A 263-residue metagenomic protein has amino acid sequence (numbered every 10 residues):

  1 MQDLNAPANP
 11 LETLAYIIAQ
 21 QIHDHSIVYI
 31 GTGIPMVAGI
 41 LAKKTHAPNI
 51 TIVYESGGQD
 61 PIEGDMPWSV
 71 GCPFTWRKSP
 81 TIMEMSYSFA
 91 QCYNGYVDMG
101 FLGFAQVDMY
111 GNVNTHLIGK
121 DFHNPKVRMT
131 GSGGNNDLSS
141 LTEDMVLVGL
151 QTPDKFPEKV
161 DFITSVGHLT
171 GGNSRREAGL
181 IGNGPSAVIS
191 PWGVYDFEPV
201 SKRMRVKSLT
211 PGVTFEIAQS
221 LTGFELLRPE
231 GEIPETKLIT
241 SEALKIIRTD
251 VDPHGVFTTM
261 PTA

Functional and structural regions predicted by a protein language model:
M1-K78: N-terminal active-site beta-alpha-beta segment that forms phosphate/nucleotide-binding and substrate-recognition loops
E12, E216, E242-K245: Generic alpha-helical secondary structure signal
Q20, I40, A90, S220 (+1 more regions): Charged/polar, solvent-exposed surface patches and flexible loops
Q21, H25, Y195-E198, L221-E225 (+2 more regions): Change "in soluble alpha/beta enzymes" to "in soluble alpha/beta proteins
K44, S56, D137, L244-I246: Alpha-helix boundary/capping detector
N49-G58, W76-S79, Y110, K126 (+2 more regions): Short, Lys/Arg-enriched charge-dense amphipathic segments
M66-I239: Conserved phosphate- and dinucleotide-binding cores of soluble alpha/beta proteins, encompassing both enzyme active
P229-A263: Acidic/aromatic/glycine-rich contiguous surface patches that form carbohydrate-binding/processing clefts and analogous
